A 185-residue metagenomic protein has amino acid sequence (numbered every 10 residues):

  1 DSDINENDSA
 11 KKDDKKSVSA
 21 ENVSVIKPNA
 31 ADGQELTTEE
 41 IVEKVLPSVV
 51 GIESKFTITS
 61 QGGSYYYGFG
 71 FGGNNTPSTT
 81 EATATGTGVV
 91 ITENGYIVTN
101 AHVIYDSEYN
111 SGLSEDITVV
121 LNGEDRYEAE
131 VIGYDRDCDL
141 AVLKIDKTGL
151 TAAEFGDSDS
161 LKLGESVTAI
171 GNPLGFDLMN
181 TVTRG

Functional and structural regions predicted by a protein language model:
S2-S64, T87, K162: N-terminal activation segment of mature serine protease catalytic domains
V25-A30, I58, T85, T92-D177: Conserved active-site neighborhood of the chymotrypsin/trypsin-like protease fold
G33, T80-T83: Short secondary-structure boundary/capping elements
E39-E40, S78-T79, V131: Short, flexible, glycine/charge-rich loop motifs used to bind or transfer phosphoryl groups or to couple energy/partner
S60-T80: Mixed-charge, low-complexity intrinsically disordered segments
G73-E81, K144-E154, T181-G185: Active-site region of chymotrypsin-like
